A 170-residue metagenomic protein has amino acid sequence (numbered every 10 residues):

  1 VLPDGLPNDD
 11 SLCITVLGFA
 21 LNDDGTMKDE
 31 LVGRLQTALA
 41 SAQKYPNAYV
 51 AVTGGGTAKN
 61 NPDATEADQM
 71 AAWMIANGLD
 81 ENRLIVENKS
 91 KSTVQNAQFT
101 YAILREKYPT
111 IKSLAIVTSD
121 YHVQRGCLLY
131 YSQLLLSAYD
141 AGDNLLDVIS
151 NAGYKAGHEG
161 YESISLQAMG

Functional and structural regions predicted by a protein language model:
V1-M169: A structural signal for short, hydrophobic/glycine-enriched beta-strand patches
